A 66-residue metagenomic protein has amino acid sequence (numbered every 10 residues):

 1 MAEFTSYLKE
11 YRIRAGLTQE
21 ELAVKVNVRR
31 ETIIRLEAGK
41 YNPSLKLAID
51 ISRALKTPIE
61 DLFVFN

Functional and structural regions predicted by a protein language model:
A2, I13-R14, N42: Short amphipathic helical patch at the helix-1/turn junction of helix-turn-helix
S6-K25: Short basic helix-loop element that most often maps to the first helix and adjoining turn of HTH DNA-binding modules
E21, T32, D61: Residues in the helix-turn-helix
V28-Y41: Recognition helix of helix-turn-helix/homeodomain-like DNA-binding domains that insert into the DNA major groove
K46-D61: DNA major-groove recognition helix of helix-turn-helix/homeodomain DNA-binding modules
F63-N66: Short amphipathic recognition helices of helix-turn-helix/homeodomain-type DNA-binding modules
